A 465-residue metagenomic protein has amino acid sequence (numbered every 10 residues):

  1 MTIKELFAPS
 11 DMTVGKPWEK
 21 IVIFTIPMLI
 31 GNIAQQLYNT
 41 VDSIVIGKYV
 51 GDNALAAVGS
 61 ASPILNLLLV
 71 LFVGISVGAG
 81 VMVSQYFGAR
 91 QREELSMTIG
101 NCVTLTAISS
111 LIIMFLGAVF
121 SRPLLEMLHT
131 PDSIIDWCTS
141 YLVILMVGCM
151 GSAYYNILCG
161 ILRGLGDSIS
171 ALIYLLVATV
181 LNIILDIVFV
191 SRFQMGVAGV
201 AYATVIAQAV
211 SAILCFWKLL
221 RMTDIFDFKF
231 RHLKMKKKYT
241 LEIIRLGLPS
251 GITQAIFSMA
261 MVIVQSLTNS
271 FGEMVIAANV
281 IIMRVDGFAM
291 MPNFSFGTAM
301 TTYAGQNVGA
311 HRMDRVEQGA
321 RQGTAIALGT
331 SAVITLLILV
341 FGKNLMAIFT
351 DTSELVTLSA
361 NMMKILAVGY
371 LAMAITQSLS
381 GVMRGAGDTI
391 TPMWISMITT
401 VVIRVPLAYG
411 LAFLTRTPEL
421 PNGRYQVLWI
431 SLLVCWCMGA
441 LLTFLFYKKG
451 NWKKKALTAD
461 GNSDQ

Functional and structural regions predicted by a protein language model:
M1-T25, V83-M150, R192-L248, A304-G369 (+1 more regions): Short alpha-helical transmembrane segments in multi-pass integral membrane proteins
M12-V50, P63-G78, M82, A107-M114 (+5 more regions): N-terminal transmembrane alpha-helices
I23-D42, I144, A178, A207-S211 (+4 more regions): Transmembrane helical elements of multi-pass membrane transporters/channels
I33, L37-A56, L125-D132, V188-M195 (+4 more regions): Helix-terminus/linker motif at the lipid-water interface of multi-pass membrane proteins
I46-N66, D132-W137, V197-A198, Y239-L246 (+5 more regions): Interfacial/gating helices of multi-pass transporter permease domains
L55-F115, S152-A171, Q265, A278-G342 (+2 more regions): Small-residue-rich hydrophobic transmembrane alpha-helices
L67-V70, N182-D186, A212-F216, F288-M291 (+3 more regions): Hydrophobic transmembrane alpha-helices of multi-pass small-molecule transporters
S76, I144-R163, A171-T179, V200-C215 (+5 more regions): Short runs within selected transmembrane alpha-helices of multi-pass transporters and secretion channels
